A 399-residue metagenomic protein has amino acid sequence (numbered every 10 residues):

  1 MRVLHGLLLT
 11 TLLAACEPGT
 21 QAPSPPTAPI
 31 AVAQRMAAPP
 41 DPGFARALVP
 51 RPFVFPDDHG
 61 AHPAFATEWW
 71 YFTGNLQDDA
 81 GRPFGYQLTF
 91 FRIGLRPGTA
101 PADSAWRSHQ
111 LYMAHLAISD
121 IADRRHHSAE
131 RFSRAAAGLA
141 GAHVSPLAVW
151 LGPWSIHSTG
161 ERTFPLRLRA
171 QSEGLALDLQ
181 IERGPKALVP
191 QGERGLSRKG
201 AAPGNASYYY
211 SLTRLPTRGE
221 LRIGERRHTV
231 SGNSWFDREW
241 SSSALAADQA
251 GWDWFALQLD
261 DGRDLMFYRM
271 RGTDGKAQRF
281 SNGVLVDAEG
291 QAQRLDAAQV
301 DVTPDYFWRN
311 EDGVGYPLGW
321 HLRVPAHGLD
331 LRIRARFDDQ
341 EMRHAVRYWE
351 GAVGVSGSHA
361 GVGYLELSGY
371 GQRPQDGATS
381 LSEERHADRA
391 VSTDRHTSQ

Functional and structural regions predicted by a protein language model:
R2-L9: Sec-dependent signal peptide recognition, specifically the positively charged N-region followed immediately by
L12-A15: C-terminal motif of bacterial Sec signal peptides marking the signal peptidase cleavage site
E17-Q399: Structured soluble/peripheral alpha/beta segments that form catalytic or ligand/cofactor-binding pockets
